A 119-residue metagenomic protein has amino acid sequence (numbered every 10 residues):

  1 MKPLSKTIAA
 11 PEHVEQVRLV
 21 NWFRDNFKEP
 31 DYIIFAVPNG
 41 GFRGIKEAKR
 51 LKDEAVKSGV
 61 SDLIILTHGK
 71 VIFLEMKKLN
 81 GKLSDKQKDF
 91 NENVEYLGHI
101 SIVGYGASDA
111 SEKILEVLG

Functional and structural regions predicted by a protein language model:
M1-G119: Catalytic phosphate/metal-binding cores of nucleic-acid and nucleotide-processing enzymes, i.e., regions that mediate
